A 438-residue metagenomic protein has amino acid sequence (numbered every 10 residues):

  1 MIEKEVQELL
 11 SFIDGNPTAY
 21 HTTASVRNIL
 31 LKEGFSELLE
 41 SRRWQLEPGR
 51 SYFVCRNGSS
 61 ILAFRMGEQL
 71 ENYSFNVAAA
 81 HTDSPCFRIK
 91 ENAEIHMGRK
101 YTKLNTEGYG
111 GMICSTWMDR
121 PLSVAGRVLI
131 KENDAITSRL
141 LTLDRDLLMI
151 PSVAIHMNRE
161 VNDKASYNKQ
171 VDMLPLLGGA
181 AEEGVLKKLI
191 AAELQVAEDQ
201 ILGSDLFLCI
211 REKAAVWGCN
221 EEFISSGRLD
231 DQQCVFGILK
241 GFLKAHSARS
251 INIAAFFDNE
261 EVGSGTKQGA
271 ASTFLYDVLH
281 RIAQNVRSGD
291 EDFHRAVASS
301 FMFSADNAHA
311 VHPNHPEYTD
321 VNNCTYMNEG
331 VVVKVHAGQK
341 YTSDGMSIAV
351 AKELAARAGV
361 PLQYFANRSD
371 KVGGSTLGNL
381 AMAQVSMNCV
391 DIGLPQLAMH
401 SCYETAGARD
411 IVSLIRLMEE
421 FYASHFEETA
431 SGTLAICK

Functional and structural regions predicted by a protein language model:
M1-K438: N-terminal hydrophobic/helix-forming segments and targeting peptides
